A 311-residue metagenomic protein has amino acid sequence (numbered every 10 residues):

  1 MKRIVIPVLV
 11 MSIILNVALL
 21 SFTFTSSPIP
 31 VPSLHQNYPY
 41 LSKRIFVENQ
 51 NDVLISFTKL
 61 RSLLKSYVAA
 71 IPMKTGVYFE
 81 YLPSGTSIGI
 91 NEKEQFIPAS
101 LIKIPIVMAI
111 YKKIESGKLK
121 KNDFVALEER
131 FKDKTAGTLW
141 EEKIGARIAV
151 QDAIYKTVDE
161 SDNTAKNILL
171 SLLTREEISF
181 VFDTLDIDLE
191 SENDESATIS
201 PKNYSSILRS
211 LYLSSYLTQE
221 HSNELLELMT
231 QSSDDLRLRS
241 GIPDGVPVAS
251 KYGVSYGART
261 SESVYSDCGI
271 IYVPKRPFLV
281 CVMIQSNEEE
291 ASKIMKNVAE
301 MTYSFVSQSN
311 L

Functional and structural regions predicted by a protein language model:
K2-Y67, I71, S87, S215-S233 (+2 more regions): Structured C-terminal helix/loop/strand segments within mature extracytoplasmic catalytic/sensor domains
S66-Q95: Short, conserved catalytic-motif segment at the N-terminal edge
I71, A149, I154, T164-Y216: Mid-domain, small-residue-enriched loop/turn segments at the edges of structured enzyme/sensor domains
E80-L82, R130, T157-S161, L172 (+5 more regions): Active-site-proximal beta-strand/loop segments in catalytic clefts of secreted hydrolases
G85, F96-V125, T157, V280: Active-site SXXK
M108-S116, D159, S206-L213, Y303-S304: Short glycine/serine- and small hydrophobic-enriched flexible loop segments
S116-E142: Short, glycine/proline-biased beta-turn/loop segments that scaffold the active-site neighborhood
A197-Y256: A conserved catalytic-loop motif detector
